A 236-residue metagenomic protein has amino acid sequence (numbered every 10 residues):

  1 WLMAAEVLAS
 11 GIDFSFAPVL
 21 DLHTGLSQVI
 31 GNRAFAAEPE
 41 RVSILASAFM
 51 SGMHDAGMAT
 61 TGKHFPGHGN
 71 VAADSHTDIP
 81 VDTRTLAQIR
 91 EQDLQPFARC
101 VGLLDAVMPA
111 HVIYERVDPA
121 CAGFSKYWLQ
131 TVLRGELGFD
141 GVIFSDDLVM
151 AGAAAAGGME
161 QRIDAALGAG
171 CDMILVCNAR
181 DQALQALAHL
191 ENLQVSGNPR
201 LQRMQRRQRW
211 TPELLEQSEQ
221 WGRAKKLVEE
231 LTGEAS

Functional and structural regions predicted by a protein language model:
W1-A9, K126-T131: Short secondary-structure boundary segments
W1-E6, A37-L45, A87-R90: Glycine-rich anion/phosphate-binding loops
M3-L22, V42, F49-P66: Glycine-rich, aromatic-flanked loop segments that form ligand/cofactor-binding clefts across common enzyme folds
G25-F35, D74-T77: Surface-exposed, active-site-proximal loop segments in enzymatic domains
N32-P39, T83: Active-site oxyanion-binding pockets that recognize sulfate/phosphate
S47-P199, R207-L214, E219, E230: Second-shell residues forming the walls of enzyme active-site clefts
Q220-A224: C-terminal basic regulatory modules in eukaryotic proteins
K225-S236: Charge-patterned, long linear interaction tracts outside catalytic cores
